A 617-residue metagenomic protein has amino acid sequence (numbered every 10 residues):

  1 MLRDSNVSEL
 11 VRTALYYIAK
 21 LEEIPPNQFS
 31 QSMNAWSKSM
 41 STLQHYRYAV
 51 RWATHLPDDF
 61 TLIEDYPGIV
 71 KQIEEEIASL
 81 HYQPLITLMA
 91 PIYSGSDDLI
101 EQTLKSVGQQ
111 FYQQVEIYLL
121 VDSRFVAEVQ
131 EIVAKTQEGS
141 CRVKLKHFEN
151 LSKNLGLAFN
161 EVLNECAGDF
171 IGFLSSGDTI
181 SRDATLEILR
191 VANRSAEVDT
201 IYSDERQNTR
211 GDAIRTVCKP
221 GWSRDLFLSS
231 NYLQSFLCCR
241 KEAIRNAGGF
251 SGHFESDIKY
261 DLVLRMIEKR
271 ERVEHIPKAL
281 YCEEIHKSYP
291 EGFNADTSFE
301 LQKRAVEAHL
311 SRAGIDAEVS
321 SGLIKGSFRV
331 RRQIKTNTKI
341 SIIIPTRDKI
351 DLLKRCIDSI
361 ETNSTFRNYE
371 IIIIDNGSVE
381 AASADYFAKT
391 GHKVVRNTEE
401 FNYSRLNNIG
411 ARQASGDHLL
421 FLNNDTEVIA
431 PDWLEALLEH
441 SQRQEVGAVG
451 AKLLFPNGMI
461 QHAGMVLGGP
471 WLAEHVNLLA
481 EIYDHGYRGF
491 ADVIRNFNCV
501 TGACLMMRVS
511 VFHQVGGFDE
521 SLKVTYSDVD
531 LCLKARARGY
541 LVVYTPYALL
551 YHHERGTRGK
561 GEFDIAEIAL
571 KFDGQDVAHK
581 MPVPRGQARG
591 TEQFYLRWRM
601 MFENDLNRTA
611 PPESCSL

Functional and structural regions predicted by a protein language model:
N6-I86, D98, C218, H286-P345 (+4 more regions): Non-catalytic membrane-proximal stalk/linker segments that position and tether the catalytic domains
P84-M89, E116, D261, T338-I343 (+2 more regions): Cell-envelope/extracellular polymer assembly enzymes that use nucleotide-activated donors
L104-Q114, R194, D358-N368: Short, acidic, metal-binding catalytic loop of nucleotide-sugar glycosyltransferases
E149-C166, N397-A414: Glycine-rich, basic loop-to-helix element that forms the pyrophosphate-binding segment of sugar-nucleotide handling
G156, N164, I214-E242, R405 (+3 more regions): A recurrent flexible, glycine/aromatic-enriched loop bordering the glycosyltransferase active site that acts as
I171, L419: Short aromatic/hydrophobic "clamp" motif used to bind/position activated sugar donors
T179, D183-I214, H286, E427-L472: Conserved donor NDP-sugar-binding/catalytic core segment of glycosyltransferases
A243-N246, H253-A279, V306, W433-L437 (+3 more regions): A short, conserved alpha-helix in the catalytic core of glycosyltransferases
